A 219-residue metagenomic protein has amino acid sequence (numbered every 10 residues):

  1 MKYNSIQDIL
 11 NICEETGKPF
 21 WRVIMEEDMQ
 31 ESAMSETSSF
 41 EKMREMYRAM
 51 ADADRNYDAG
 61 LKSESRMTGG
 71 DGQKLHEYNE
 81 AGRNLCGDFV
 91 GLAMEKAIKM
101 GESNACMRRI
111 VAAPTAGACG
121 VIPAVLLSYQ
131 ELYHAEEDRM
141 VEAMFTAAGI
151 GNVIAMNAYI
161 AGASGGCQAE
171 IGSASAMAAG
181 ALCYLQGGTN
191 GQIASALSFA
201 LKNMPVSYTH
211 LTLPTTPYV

Functional and structural regions predicted by a protein language model:
M1-R108, E131: Generic N-terminal targeting/processing segments that precede catalytic cores or assembly contacts
G101-V111, I154-S164: Glycine/charged-rich beta-loop-alpha catalytic/anionic-binding loops adjacent to active sites
I110-V125, E170-A174: Conserved phosphate/anionic-ligand binding catalytic regions in large, soluble enzymes, centered on
P123-H134, L182-G187: Alpha-helical support elements that line or immediately flank enzyme active sites and cofactor-binding pockets
E136-G149, N190-N203: Beta-strand segments within the central parallel beta-sheet cores of soluble alpha/beta enzyme folds
A163-A196, P205-Y208: A contiguous pocket-lining binding segment that forms or flanks enzyme active sites
T209-T215: Conserved small/polar residues in nucleotide/adenosyl-binding loops
